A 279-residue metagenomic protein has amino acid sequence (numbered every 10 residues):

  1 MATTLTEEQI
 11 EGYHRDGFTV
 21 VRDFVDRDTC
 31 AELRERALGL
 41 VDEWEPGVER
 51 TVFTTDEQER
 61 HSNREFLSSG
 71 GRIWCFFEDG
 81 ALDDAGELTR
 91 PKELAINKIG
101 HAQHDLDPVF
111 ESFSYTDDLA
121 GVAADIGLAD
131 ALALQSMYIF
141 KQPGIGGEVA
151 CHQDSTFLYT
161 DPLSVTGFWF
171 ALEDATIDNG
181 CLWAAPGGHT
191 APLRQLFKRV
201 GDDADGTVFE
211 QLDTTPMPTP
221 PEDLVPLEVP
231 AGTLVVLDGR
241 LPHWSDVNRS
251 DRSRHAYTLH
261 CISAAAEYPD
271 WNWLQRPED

Functional and structural regions predicted by a protein language model:
A2-H14, R22-E148: Non-heme Fe(II)-dependent double-stranded beta-helix
G12, P226-E228: Residue-level "contact hotspot" at macromolecular interaction interfaces
R27, F157, H243: Glycine-rich nucleotide phosphate-binding loop and flanking beta-alpha elements of Rossmann-like dinucleotide-binding
D28, E228-T233: A short, structured loop/turn motif at beta-sheet edges
E43-T51, H61, L67-R72, C181-A184 (+3 more regions): Non-heme Fe(II)/2-oxoglutarate
L106, A120-A124, L132, I145-P226 (+1 more regions): Catalytic core of non-heme Fe(II) oxygenases with the double-stranded beta-helix
S136-Y138, F168-F170, Y257-C261: A structural signal for short, well-ordered beta-strand segments
